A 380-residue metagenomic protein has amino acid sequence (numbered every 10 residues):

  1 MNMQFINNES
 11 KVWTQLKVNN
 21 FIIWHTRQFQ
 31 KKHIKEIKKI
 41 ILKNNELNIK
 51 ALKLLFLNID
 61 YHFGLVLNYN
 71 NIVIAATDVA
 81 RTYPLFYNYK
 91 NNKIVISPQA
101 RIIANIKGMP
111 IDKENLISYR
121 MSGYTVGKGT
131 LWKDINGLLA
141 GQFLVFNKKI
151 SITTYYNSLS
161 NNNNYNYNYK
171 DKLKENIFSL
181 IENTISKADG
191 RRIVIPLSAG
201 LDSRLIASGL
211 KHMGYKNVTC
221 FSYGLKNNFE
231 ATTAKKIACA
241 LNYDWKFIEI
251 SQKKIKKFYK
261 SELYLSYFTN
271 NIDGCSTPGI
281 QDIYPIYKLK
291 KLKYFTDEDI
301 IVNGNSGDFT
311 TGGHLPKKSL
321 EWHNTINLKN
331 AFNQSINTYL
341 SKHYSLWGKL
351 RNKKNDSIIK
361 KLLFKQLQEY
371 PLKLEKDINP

Functional and structural regions predicted by a protein language model:
M1-K253: Cysteine-centered catalytic environments shared across enzyme families
N71-I74, K148, S160-N379: ATP-dependent adenylate-handling active sites, centered on carboxylate activation for C-N bond formation
